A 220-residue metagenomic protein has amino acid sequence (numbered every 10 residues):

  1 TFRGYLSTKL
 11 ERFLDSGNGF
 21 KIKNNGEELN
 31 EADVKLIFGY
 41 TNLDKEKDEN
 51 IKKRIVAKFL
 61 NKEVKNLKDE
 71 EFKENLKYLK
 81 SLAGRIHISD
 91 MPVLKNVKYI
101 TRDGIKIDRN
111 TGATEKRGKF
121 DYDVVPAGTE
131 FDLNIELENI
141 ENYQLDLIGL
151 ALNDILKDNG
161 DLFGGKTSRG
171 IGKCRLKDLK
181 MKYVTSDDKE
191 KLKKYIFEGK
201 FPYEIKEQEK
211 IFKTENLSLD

Functional and structural regions predicted by a protein language model:
T1-D220: RNA-binding basic/glycine-rich loop and surface signature characteristic of RAMP-family CRISPR effectors
